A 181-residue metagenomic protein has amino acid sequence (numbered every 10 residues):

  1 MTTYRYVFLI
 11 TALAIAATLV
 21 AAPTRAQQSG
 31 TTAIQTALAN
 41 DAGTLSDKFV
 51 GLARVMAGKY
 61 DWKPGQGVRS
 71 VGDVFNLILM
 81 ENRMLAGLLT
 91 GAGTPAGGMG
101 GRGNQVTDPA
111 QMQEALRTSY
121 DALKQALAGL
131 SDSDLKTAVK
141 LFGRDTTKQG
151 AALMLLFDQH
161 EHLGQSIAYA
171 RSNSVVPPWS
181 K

Functional and structural regions predicted by a protein language model:
M1-Y6: Positively charged n-region of N-terminal signal peptides that target proteins for export
L9-T18: Bacterial N-terminal signal peptides
V20-A26: Sec/Tat signal peptide C-region and signal peptidase I cleavage site
A26-G30, P95-Q105: Disordered, low-complexity segments in secreted/periplasmic proteins that are enriched in proline
Q27-A39: Short, low-complexity N-terminal intrinsically disordered segments enriched in polar/charged residues
A39-A53, K59-G101, K140-K181: Short, contiguous alpha-helical
N104-K140, T147-E161: Acidic/histidine-rich alpha-helical segments that form the ligand environment of transition-metal centers
